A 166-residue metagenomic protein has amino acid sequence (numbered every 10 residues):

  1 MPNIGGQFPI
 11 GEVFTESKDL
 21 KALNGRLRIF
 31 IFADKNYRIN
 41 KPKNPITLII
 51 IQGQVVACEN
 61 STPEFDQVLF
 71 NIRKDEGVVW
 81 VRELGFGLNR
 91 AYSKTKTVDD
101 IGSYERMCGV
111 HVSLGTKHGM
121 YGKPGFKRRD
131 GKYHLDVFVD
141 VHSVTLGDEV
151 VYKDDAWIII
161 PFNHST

Functional and structural regions predicted by a protein language model:
M1-T166: Metal/cofactor-centered catalytic core regions of large enzymes
